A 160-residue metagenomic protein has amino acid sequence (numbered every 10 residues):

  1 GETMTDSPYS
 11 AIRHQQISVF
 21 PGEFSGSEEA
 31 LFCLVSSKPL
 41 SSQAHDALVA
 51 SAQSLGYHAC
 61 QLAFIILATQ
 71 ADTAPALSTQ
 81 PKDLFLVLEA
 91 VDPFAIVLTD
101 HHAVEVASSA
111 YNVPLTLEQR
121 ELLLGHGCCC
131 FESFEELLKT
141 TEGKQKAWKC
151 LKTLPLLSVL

Functional and structural regions predicted by a protein language model:
G1-L160: A polyanion-binding, active-site-adjacent surface
